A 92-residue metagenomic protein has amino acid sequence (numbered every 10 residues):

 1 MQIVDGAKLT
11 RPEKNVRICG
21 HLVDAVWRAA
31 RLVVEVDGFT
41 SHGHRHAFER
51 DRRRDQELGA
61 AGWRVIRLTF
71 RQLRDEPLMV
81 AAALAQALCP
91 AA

Functional and structural regions predicted by a protein language model:
M1-A92: Surface segments flanking catalytic/ligand-binding clefts of nucleic-acid enzymes
